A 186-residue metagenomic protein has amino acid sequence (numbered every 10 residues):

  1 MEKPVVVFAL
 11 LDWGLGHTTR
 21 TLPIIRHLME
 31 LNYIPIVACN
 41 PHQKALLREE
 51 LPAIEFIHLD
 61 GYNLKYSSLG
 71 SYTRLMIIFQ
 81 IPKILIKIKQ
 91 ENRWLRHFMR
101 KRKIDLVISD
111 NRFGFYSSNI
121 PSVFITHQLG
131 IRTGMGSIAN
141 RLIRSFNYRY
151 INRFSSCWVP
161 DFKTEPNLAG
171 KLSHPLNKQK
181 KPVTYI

Functional and structural regions predicted by a protein language model:
E2-D12, L31-I81: Conserved nucleotide-sugar phosphate-binding/catalytic loop shared by glycosyltransferases and other
V5, D105-L106, S156: Structural motif
L10-L22: A short, glycine/small-residue-rich beta-strand->loop->alpha-helix junction that serves as a flexible
I25, M29: Gly/Ala-rich phosphate-binding loop of Rossmann-like dinucleotide-binding domains, activating on the conserved
Q43-L46, V107-S122: An aromatic- and histidine-rich active-site surface loop
Y72-G114: Conserved nucleotide-sugar donor-binding subdomain of glycosyltransferases
S118-G134: Active-site proximal beta-strand in glycosyltransferases
G134-G136, R144-I186: A nucleotide-sugar donor-handling region in carbohydrate enzymes
